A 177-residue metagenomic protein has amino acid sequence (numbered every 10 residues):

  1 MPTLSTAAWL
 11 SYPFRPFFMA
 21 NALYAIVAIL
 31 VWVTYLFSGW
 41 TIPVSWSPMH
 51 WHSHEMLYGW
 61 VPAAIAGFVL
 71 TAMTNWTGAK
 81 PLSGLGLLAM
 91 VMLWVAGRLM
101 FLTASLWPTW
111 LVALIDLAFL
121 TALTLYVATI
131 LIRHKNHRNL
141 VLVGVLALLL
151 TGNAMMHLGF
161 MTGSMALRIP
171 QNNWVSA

Functional and structural regions predicted by a protein language model:
M1-A177: Hydrophobic alpha-helical transmembrane segments of multi-pass integral membrane proteins
